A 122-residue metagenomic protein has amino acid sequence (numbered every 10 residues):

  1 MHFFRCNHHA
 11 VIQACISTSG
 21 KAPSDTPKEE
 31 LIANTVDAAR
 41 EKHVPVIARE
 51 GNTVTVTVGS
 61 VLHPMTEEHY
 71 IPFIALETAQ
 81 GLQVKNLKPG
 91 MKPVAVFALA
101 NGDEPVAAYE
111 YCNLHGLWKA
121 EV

Functional and structural regions predicted by a protein language model:
M1-H2, S17-G20, A108: Short metal-coordination and nucleic-acid-contact micro-motifs, chiefly zinc-binding Cys/His arrays
R5-H9, A22-S24, C112: Short cysteine-rich clusters marking metal-coordination/redox-active sites
C15-T53: Transition segment at domain starts
V58-T66: Short amphipathic, basic-aromatic surface patches that mediate peripheral association with negatively charged
Y70-L82: Extended low-complexity, serine/threonine- and proline-enriched intrinsically disordered segments
P93-F97: Short strand-edge motifs at loop-to-beta-strand transitions and within beta-strands of extracellular beta-rich domains
E104-L114: Short, aromatic- and glycine-rich surface loops/edge beta-strands on solvent-exposed regions
N113-E121: Short acidic/polar inter-strand loop motif in beta-rich domains
